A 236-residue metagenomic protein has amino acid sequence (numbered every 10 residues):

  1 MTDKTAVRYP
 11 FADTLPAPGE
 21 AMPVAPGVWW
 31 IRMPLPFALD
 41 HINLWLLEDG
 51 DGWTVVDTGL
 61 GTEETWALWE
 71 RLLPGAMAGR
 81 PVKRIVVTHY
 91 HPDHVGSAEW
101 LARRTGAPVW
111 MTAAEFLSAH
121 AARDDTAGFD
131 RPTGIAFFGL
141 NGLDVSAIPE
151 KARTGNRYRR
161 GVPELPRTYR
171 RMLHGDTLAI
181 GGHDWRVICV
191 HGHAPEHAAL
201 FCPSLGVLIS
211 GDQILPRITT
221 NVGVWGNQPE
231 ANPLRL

Functional and structural regions predicted by a protein language model:
T2-D3, V24-I31, T154-G161, G181-H183: Short Pro/Gly-enriched beta-strand edge/turn motifs at strand-loop
T2-V28: N-terminal amphipathic/basic leader segments beginning at the initiator methionine
P18-R80, L200-P216: Conserved beta-strand hairpin/beta-sheet module of binuclear metal-dependent hydrolase folds, prominently
R32-L35, H94, C189: Conserved HGGG/HGGXW glycine-rich cap/lid loop of the alpha/beta-hydrolase fold
F37-L39, R170-M172, H191-A194: A short catalytic or substrate-binding loop motif that flags glycine-/basic-rich loops and adjacent residues that bind
H41-N43, A121-D125, T220-V222: Short aromatic-enriched loop/helix-cap "lid" or pocket-rim segments at secondary-structure transitions that line
W53-E63, R160-P163, T177-A179, D184-L236: Metallo-beta-lactamase
E64, E70-L178, G206: Active-site HxH/HxHxD metal-binding segment of metal-dependent hydrolases
